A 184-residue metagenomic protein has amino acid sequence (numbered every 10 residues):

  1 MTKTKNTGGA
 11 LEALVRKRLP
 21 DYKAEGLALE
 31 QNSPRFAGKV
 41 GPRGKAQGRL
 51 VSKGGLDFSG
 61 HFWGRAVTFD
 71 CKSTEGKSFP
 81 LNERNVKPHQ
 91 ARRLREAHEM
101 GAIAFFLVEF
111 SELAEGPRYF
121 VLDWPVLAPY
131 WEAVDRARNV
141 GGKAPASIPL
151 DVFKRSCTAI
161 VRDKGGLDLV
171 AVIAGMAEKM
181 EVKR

Functional and structural regions predicted by a protein language model:
M1-R49, K183-R184: Acidic-basic catalytic patches of nuclease active cores, encompassing PD-(D/E)XK and other metal-cofactor nuclease
F36-V40, G76-F79, L113-E115: Short, solvent-exposed loop/turn segments at secondary-structure junctions
V51-L56, H61, R95: Basic/aromatic recognition patch in beta-strand/loop cores that engages polyanionic ligands
F58-G60, G64-G76: Conserved catalytic cores of phosphodiester-cleaving nucleases, focusing on short active-site segments
T74-R93, H98-M100: Mg2+/Mn2+-dependent nuclease catalytic core
R95-P129: Nucleic-acid nuclease catalytic cores
P117-P149: Short, electropositive alpha-helical surface patch
L150-R184: Charged phosphate-binding loop/patch that engages nucleotide di/tri-phosphates or the phosphate backbone of nucleic
